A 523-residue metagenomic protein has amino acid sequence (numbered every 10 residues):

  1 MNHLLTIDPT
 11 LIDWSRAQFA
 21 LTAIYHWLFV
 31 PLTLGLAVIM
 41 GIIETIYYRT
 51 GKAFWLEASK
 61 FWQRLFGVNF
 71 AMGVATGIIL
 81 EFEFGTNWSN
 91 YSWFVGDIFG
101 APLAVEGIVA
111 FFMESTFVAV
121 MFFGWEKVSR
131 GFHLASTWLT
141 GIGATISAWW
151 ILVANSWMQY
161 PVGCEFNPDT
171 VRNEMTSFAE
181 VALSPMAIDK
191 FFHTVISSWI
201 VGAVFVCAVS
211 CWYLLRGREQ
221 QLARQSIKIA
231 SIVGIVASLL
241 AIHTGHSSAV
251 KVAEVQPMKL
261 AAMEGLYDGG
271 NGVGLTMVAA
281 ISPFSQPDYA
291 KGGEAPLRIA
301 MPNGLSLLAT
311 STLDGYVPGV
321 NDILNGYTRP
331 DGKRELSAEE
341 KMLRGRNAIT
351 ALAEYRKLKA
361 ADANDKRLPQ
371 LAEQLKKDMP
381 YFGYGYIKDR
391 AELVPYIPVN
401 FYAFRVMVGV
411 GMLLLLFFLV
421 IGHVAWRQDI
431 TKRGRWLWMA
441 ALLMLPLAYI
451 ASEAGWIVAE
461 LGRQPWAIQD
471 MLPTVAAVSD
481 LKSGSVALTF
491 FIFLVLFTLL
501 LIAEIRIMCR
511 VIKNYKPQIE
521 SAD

Functional and structural regions predicted by a protein language model:
M1-I24, G51-A58, F82-A104, S156-F192 (+5 more regions): Membrane-interface interhelical loops and short amphipathic "cap" helices that link adjacent transmembrane segments
V30-I39, V109-F117, S198-A208, V406-G422 (+1 more regions): Hydrophobic alpha-helical transmembrane segments
T50-V68, F94-G100, A104, G124-I142 (+2 more regions): Membrane-interfacial loop-to-helix junctions in multi-pass inner-membrane proteins
G67-T76, W138-P161, G234-G245, A361 (+1 more regions): Hydrophobic alpha-helical membrane-insertion segments
N69-L139, S156, L461-P465: Membrane-interface helix-loop-helix modules in multi-pass inner-membrane proteins
A119-K127, F132-G141, W149-M158, F178 (+1 more regions): Internal alpha-helical transmembrane segments
A154, V236-R344: Aromatic-rich transmembrane-lumenal/periplasmic boundary elements in polytopic membrane proteins
K388, E392-W456, A487-V511: C-terminal substrate/ligand-recognition segments
